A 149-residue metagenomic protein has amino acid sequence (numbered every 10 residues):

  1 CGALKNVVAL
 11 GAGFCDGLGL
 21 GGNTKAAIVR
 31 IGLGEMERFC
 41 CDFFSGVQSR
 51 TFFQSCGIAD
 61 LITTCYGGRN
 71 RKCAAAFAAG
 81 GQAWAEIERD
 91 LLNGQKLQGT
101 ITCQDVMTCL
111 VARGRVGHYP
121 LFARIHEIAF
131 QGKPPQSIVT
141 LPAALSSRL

Functional and structural regions predicted by a protein language model:
K5, A9-A27, L33-E37, C41-L149: NAD(P)-dependent Rossmann-like dehydrogenase/reductase catalytic/cofactor-binding core
